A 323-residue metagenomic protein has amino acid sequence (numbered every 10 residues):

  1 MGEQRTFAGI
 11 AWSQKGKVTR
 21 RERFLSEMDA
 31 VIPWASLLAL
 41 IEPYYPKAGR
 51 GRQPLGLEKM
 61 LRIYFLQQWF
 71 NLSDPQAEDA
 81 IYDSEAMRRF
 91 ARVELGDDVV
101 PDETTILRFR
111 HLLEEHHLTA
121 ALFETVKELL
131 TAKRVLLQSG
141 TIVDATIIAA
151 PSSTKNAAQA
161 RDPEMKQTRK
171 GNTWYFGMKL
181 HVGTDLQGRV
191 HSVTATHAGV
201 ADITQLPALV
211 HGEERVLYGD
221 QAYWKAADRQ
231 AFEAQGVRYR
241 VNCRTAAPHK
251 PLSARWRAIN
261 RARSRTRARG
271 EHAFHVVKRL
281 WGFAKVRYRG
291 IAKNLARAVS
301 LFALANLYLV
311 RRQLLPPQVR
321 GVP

Functional and structural regions predicted by a protein language model:
M1-L38, E42-P43, P316-P323: Charged, often Cys/His-bearing segments associated with DNA-binding zinc-finger transcription factors
G2-A11, L57-E58, P75-D83, A91-R238 (+4 more regions): Polybasic low-complexity intrinsically disordered regions
L38-P46, K127, F274, K278: Amphipathic, well-packed alpha-helical segments that form the structural scaffold of globular domains
L40-E58: An N-terminal domain-cap segment
P46-R52, L95, Y288-A292: A short glycine/serine-rich beta->alpha loop
K59-N71: Alpha-helical support elements that line or immediately flank enzyme active sites and cofactor-binding pockets
T204, A227, P248-W256: Short, charged, surface-exposed secondary-structure boundary motifs
Q230, A258-P323: Basic, amphipathic alpha-helical segments enriched in Lys/Arg and hydrophobic/aromatic residues
